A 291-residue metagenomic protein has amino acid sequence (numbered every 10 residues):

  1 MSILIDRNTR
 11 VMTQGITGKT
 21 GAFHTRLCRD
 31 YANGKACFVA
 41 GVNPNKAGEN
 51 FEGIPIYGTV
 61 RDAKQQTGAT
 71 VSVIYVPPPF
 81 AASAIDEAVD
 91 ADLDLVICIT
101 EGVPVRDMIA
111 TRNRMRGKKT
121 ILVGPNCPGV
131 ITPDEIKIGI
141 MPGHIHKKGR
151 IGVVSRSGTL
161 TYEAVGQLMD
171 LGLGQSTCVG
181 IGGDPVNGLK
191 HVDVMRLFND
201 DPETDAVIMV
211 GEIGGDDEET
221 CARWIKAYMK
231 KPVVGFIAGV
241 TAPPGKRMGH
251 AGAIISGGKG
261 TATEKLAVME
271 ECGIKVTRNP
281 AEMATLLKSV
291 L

Functional and structural regions predicted by a protein language model:
M1-L291: Catalytic-core regions of core metabolic enzymes, especially those transforming organic acids/acyl-group intermediates
